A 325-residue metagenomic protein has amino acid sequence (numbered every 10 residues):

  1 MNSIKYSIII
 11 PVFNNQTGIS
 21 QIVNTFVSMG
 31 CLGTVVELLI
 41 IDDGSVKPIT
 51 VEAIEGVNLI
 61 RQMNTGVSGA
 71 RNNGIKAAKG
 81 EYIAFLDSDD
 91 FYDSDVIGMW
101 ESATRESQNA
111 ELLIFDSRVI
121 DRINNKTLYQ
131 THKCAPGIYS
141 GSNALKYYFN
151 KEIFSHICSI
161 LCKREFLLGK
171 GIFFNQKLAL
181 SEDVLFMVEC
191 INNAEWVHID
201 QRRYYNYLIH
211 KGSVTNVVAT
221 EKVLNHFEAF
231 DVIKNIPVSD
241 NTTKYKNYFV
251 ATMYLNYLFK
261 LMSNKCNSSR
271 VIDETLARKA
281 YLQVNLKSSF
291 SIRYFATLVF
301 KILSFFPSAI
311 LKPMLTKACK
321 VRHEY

Functional and structural regions predicted by a protein language model:
I4-S7, E37, L185: Cell-envelope/extracellular polymer assembly enzymes that use nucleotide-activated donors
V12-G30: Short, well-formed alpha-helical segments that are part of the catalytic scaffolds of diverse glycosyltransferases
L39-V51: A conserved acidic beta->alpha catalytic loop
Q62-A78: Glycine-rich, basic loop-to-helix element that forms the pyrophosphate-binding segment of sugar-nucleotide handling
V67, F91-V197, Y205-E221, V238: Donor-binding/catalytic cores of nucleotide-activated saccharide and glycerol-phosphate transferases/polymerases
I83: Short aromatic/hydrophobic "clamp" motif used to bind/position activated sugar donors
R203-H210, N216-K244, L255-N256, K260 (+1 more regions): Catalytic core of nucleotide-sugar-dependent glycosyltransferases
K265-Y325: Membrane-interface aromatic/basic loop that binds lipid-linked glycans or pyrophosphate carriers, typified by
